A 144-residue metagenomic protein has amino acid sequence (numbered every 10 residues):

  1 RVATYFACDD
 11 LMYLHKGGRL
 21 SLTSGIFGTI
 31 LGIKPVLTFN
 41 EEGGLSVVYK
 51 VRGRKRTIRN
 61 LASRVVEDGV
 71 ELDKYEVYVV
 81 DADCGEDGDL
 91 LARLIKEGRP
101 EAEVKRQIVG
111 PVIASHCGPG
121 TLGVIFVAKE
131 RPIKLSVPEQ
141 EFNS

Functional and structural regions predicted by a protein language model:
R1-S144: Mixed-charge interfacial surface used for oligomerization/domain docking and macromolecular partner engagement
